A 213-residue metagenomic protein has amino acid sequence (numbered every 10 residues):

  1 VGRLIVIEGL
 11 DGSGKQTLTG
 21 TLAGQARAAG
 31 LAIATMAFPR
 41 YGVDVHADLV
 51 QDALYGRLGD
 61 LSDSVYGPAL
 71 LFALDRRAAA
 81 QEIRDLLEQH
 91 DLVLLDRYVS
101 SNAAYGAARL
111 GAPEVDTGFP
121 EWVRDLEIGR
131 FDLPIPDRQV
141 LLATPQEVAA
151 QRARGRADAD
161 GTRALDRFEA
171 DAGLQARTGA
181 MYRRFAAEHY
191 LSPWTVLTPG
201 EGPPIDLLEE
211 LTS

Functional and structural regions predicted by a protein language model:
L4: Walker A (P-loop) ATP-phosphate-binding motif of ABC ATPase nucleotide-binding domains
I7: Hydrophobic anchor at the beta1->P-loop junction of P-loop NTPases
G12-S13: ATP-binding Walker
Q16: Walker A/P-loop
T21-A23, E147-S213: NTP-dependent small-molecule kinase module
L31-F131: ATP-dependent small-molecule kinase phosphotransfer cores that center on conserved nucleotide phosphate-binding segments
R40-V43, V99-S100, T144-A150, G202: Conserved nucleotide-binding/hydrolysis micro-motifs of P-loop NTPases
N102-A180: A glycine- and Lys/Arg-enriched "phosphate-lid" helix/loop adjacent to the NTP-binding pocket of small-molecule kinases
